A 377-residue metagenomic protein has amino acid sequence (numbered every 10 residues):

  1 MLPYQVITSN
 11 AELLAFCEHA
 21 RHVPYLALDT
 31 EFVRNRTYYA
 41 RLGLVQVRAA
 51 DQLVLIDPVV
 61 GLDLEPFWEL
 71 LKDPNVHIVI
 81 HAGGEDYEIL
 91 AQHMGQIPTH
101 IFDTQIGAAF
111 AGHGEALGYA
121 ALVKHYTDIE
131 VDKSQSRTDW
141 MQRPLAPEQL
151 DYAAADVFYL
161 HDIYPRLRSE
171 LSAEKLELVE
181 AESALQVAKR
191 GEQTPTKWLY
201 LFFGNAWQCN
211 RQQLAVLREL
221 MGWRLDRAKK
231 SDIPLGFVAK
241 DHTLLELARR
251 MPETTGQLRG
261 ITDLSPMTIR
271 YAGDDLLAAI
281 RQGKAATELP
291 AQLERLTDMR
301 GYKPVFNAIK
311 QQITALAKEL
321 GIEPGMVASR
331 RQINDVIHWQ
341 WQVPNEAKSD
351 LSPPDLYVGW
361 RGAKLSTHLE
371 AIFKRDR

Functional and structural regions predicted by a protein language model:
M1-L26, T30: N-terminal accessory regions of nucleic-acid-interacting proteins
Y4-V6, Q46, D51-P66, L70-H161 (+1 more regions): Active-site-proximal helix-loop-helix substrate-binding element of RNase H-like nuclease domains
A27, R36, G43-V47: Non-catalytic, usually N-terminal nucleic-acid engagement modules in DNA/RNA processing proteins
E31-V33, D263-L264: Short beta-turn/strand-loop junction motif enriched in small, turn-promoting residues
T37-R41, L55-P58: Short, glycine/acidic-enriched capping/hinge loops at junctions between secondary-structure elements
Y39-A40, L90-Q92, P165: Short amphipathic alpha-helical segments
P147, L167-R377: Accessory DNA-binding and partner-docking regions appended to nucleic-acid-acting proteins, especially the terminal
